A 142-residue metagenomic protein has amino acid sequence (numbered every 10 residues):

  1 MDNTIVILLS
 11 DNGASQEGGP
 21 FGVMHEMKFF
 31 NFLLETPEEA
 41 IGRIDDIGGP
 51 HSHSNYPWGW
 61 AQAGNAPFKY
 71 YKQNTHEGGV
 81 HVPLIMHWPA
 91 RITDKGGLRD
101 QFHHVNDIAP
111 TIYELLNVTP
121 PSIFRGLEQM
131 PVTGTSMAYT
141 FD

Functional and structural regions predicted by a protein language model:
M1-V23, D46, Q62-N65: Metal-dependent active-site segment of extracytoplasmic phospho-/sulfohydrolases and closely related
M24-M27, N31-D142: Substrate-binding rim/cap in mid-to-C-terminal beta-strand-loop elements of soluble/periplasmic
